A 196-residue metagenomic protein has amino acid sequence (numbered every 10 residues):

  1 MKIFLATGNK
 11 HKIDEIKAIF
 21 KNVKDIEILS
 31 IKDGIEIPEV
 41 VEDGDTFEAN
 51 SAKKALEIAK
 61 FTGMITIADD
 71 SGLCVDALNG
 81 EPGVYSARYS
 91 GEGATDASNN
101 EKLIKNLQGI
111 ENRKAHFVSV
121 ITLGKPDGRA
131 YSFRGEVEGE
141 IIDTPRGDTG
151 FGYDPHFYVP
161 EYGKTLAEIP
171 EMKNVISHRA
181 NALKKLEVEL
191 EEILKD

Functional and structural regions predicted by a protein language model:
K2-F4, K10-D196: Anionic-ligand binding patches
